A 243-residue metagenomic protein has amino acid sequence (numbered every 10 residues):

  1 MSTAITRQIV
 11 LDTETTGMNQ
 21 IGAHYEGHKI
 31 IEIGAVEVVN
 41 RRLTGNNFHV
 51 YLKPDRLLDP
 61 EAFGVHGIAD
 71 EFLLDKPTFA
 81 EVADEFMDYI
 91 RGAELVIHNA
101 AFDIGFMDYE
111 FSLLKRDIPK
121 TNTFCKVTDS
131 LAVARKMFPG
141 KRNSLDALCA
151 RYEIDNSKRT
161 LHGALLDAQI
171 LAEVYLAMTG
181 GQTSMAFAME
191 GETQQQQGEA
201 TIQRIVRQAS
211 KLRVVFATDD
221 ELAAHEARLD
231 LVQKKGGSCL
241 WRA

Functional and structural regions predicted by a protein language model:
M1-F124, R135, A147-L161: Conserved non-catalytic scaffold segment of RNase H-like nuclease domains
S2-T3, A177-A243: Acidic two-metal-ion nuclease catalytic site recognized across multiple nuclease folds, prominently DnaQ/RNase D-T
D12, E94-A100, F106, S144-Q203 (+1 more regions): Acidic, Mg2+-coordinating catalytic module of metal-dependent nucleases/exonucleases that use a two-metal-ion mechanism
A80-A83, V127, R142, L165-A168: Amphipathic alpha-helical transducer elements in NTP-driven molecular machines
A83, R142-L145, L222-H225: Alpha-helix initiation and N-capping motif
F102-G105, Y109-S130, D219-A243: Long, acidic, intrinsically disordered low-complexity segments
F124-R142: Catalytic subdomain that performs nucleotidyl-dependent activation
